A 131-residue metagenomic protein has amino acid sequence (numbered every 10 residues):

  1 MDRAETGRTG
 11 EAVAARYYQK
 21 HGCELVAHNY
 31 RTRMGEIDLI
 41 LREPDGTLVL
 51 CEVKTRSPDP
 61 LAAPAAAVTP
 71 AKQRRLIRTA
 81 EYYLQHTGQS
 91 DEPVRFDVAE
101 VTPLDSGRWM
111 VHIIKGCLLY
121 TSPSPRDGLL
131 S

Functional and structural regions predicted by a protein language model:
M1-H28: Acidic-basic catalytic patches of nuclease active cores, encompassing PD-(D/E)XK and other metal-cofactor nuclease
G35-I37, V94-F96, W109: Change "...and in nucleic-acid phosphodiester-cleaving endonucleases..." to "...and in nucleic-acid processing enzymes
I37-P60, L76: Conserved catalytic cores of phosphodiester-cleaving nucleases, focusing on short active-site segments
P44-T47, D105-W109: Short, solvent-exposed loop/turn segments that connect beta-strands within catalytic domains and beta-strand-rich
T47-V49, D97, H112: Protein kinase-like catalytic core scaffold
T55-L104: Catalytic cores of nucleic-acid endonucleases
G107, K115-C117: Intrinsic, short, N-terminal disordered tails of RNA polymerase sigma-factor systems
Y120-P125: Conserved small/polar residues in nucleotide/adenosyl-binding loops
